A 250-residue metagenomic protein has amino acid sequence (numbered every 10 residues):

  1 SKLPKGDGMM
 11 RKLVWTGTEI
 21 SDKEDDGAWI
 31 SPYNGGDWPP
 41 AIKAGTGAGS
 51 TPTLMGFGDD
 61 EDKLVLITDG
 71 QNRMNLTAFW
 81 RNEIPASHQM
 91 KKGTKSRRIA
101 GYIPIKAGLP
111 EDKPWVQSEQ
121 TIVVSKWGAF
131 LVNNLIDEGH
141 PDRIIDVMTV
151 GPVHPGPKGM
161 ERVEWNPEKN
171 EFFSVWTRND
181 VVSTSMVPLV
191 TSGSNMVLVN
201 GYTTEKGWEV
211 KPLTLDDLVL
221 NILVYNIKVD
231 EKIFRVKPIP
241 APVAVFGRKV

Functional and structural regions predicted by a protein language model:
S1-V250: Extracytoplasmic/lumenal domain signature
